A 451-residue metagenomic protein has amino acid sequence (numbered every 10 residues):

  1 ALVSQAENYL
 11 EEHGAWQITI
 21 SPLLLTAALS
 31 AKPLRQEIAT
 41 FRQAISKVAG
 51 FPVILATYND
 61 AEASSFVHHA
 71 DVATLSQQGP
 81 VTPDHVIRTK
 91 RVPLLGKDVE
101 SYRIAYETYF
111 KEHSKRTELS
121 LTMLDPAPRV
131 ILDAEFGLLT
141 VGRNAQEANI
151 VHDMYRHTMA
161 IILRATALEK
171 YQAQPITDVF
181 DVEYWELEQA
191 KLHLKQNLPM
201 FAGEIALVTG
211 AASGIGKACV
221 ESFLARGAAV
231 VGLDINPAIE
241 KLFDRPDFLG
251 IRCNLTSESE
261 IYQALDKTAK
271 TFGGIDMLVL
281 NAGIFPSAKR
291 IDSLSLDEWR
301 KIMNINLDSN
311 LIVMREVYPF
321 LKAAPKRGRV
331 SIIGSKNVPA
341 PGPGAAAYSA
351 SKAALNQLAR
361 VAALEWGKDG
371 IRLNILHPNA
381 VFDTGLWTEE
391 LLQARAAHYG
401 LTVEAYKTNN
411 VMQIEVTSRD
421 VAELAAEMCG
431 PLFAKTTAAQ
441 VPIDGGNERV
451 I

Functional and structural regions predicted by a protein language model:
F285-A288, L432-F433, T437-I451: Short C-terminal tail/terminal secondary-structure segment of NAD(P)H-dependent dehydrogenase/reductase domains
K289-I291, S295-R300: Substrate-binding pocket helix/loop in short-chain dehydrogenase/reductase
D292, A340-A346, K368, Q413 (+1 more regions): Active-site loop immediately N-terminal to the catalytic Tyr-X3-Lys motif of short-chain dehydrogenase/reductase
M314, S351, A359: Active-site helix of classical SDR
P319, L364-E365, A434: Alpha-helical segment proximal to the catalytic Tyr-Lys
S335: Residue(s) in the substrate-gating loop at a strand-loop-helix junction that position the organic substrate next
G367, R372, T436-A438: Short, small/polar-rich loop/turn modules that mediate ligand/substrate recognition or access, typified
